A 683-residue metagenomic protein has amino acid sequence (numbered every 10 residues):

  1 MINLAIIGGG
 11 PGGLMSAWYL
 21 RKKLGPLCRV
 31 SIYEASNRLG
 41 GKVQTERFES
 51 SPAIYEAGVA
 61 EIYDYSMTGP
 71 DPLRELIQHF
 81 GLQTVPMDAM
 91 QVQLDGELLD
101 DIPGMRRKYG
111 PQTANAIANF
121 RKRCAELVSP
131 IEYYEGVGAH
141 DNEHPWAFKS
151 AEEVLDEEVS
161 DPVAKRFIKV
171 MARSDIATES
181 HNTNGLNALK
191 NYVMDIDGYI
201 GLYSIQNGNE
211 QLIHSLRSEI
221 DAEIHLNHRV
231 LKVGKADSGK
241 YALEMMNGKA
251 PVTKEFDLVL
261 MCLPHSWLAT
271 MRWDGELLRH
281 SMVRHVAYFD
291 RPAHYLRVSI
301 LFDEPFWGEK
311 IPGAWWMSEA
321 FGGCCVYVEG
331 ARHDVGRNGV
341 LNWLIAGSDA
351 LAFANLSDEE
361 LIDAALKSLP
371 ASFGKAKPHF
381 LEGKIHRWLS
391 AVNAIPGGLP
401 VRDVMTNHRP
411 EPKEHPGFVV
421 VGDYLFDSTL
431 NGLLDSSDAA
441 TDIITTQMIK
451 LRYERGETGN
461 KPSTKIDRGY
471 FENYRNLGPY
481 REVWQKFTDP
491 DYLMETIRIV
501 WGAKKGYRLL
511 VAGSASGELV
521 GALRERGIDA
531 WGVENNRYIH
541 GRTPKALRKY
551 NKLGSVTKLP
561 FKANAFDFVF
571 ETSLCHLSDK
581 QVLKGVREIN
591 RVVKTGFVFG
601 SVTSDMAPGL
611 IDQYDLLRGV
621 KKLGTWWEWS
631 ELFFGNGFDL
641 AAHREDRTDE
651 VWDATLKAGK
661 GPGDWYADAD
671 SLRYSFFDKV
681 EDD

Functional and structural regions predicted by a protein language model:
N3-S31: N-terminal Rossmann-like FAD-binding beta1-loop-alpha1 element of flavoenzymes
M15, K23, R47, K240 (+1 more regions): Conserved flavin/dinucleotide-binding core of flavoenzymes
R21-E49: Glycine-rich FAD pyrophosphate-binding loop
Y55-G58, F597-K621: Short, glycine-/aromatic-enriched active-site segment of Class I SAM-dependent methyltransferases
E132-R229, K240, E255, W267-R272 (+1 more regions): Active-site/ligand-binding neighborhood in enzyme catalytic cores
H228-L344, L351-A352, S372: Mid-domain catalytic core of redox enzymes that form a hydrophobic substrate pocket/lid adjacent to a catalytic redox
S516-K558: Class I SAM-dependent methyltransferase SAM/SAH-binding core
L583-F597: A short glycine-rich, Lys/Arg-flanked "PGG" loop and its adjoining helix->strand segment in the class I
